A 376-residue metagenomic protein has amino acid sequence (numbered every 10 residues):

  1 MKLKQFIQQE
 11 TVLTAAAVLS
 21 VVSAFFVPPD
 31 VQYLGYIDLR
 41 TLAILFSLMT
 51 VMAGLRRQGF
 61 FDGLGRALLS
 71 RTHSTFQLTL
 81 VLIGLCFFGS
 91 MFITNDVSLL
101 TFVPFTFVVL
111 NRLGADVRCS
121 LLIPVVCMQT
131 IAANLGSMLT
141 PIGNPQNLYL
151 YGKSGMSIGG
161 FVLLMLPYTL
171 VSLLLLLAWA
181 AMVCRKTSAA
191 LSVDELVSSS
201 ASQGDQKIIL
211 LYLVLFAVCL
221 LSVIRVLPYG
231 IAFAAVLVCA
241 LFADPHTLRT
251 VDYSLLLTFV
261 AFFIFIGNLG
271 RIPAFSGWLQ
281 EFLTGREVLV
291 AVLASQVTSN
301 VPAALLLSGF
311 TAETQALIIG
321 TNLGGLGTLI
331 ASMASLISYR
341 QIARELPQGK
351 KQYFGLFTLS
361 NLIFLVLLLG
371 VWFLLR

Functional and structural regions predicted by a protein language model:
K2, L174-V236: Long, contiguous bundles of hydrophobic transmembrane helices that form the permeation core of multi-pass
K2-Q9, D30-T41, M156-Y168, A201-Q206 (+5 more regions): Interfacial loop-to-helix junctions that mark the boundaries of transmembrane helices in multi-pass membrane
Q9-V12, L39, R66-L80, L121-I131 (+3 more regions): Cytoplasmic-side transmembrane-helix entry/capping segments in multi-pass membrane proteins
Y36, Q58, D62-G65, V214-A312: Transmembrane helical segments that form the transport core of multi-pass membrane transport proteins
L39-T41, S70-I83, L113-V125, Q206-L210 (+2 more regions): Membrane-interfacial loop-to-helix junctions in multi-pass transporters
A53-G59, G89-T101, G136-N144, V292-L307 (+1 more regions): Short helix-coil transition sites and intra-membrane helix breaks within transmembrane domains of multi-pass
F88-M138, Y149, L305-I319, P347-Q352 (+2 more regions): Hydrophobic transmembrane alpha-helices that form the pore/transport pathway of multi-pass ion and small-solute
I123, G159-Q203, L336-R376: Juxtamembrane and boundary regions of transmembrane helices in multi-pass small-molecule transporters and channels
